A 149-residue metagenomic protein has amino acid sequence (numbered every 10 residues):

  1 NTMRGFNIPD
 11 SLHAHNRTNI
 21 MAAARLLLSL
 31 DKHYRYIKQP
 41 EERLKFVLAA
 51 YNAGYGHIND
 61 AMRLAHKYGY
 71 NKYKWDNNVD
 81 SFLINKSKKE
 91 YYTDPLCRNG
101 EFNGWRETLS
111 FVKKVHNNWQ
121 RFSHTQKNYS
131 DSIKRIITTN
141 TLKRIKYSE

Functional and structural regions predicted by a protein language model:
R4-R25, S29-E149: Non-catalytic cell-wall polysaccharide-engagement segments
